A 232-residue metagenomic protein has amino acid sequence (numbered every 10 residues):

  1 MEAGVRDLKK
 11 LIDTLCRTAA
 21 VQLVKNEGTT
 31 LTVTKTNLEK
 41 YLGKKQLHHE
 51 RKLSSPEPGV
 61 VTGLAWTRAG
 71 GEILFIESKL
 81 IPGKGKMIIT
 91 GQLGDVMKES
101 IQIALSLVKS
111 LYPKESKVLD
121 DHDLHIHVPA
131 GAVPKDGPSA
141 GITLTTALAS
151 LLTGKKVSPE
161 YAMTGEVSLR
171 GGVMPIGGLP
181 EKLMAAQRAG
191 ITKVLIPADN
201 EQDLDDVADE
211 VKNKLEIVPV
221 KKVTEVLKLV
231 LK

Functional and structural regions predicted by a protein language model:
R6-K25: C-terminal helical "lid" of AAA+/P-loop NTPase domains
L23, E27-E50: Amphipathic alpha-helical
T30, H48-T62, G70-K232: Peripheral, non-AAA+ core regions of ATP-driven protein-machinery
K35-E39, G63, I76: C-terminal accessory/connector segments of nucleic-acid motor ATPases
